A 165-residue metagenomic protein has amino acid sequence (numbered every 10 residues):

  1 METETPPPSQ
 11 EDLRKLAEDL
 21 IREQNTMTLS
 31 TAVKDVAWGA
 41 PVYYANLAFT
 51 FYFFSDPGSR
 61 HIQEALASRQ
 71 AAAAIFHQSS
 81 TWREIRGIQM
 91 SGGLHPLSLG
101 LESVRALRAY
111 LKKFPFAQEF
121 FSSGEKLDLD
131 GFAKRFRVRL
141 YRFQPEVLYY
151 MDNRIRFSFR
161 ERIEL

Functional and structural regions predicted by a protein language model:
M1-T28: Active-site-proximal "nucleotidyltransferase
E2-E11, R86-L165: Charged, gly/pro-rich active-site loop segments
R22, V36-A37, A133-F136: Short solvent-exposed loop/turn micro-motifs enriched in small/polar/acidic residues
Q24-G58, A65, A72-H77, I85-Q89: Short beta-strand segments
N25-T26, Q70, P115, L148: Generic structural signal for secondary-structure transition and capping sites
S59-H61, S80, R156-S158: Short, surface-exposed beta-strand-loop junctions and turns on beta-sheet-rich folds
E64-A71, K112, F116: Short, intrinsically disordered, mixed-charge
H77-Q78, P145: Short secondary-structure boundary segments
